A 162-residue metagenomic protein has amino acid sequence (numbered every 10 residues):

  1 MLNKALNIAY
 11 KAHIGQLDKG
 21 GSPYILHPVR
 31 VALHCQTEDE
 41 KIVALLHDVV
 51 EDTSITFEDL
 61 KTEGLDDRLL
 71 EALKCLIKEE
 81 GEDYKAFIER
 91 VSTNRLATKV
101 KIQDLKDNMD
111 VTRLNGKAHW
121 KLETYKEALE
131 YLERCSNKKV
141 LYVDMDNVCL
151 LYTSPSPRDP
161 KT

Functional and structural regions predicted by a protein language model:
M1-N137: Active-site helical microenvironments for divalent-metal-assisted chemistry
D39, V143-M145, R158: Intrinsic disorder/low-complexity signal
V140-L151: Asp-based phosphoryl-transfer active-site loop
Y152-P157: Conserved small/polar residues in nucleotide/adenosyl-binding loops
